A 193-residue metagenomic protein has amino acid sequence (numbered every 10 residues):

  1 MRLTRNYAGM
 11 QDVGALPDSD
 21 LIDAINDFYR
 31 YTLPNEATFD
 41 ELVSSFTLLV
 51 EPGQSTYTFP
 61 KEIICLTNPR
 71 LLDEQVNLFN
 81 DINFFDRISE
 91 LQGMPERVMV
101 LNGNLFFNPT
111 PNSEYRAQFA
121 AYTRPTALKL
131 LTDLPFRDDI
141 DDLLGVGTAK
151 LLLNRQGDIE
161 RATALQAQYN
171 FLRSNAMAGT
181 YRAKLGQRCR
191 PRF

Functional and structural regions predicted by a protein language model:
M1-F193: Glycine-enriched, solvent-exposed interface loops adjoining structured elements
